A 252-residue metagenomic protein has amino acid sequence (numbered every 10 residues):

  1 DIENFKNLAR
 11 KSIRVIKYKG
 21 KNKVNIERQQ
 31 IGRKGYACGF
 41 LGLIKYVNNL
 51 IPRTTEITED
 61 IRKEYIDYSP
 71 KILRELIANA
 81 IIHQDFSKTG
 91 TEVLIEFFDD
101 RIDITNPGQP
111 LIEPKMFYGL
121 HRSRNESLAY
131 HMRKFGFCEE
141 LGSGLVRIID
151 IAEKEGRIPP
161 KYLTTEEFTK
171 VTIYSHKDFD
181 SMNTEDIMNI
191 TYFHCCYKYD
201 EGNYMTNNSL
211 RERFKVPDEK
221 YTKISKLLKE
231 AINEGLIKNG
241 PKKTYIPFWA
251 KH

Functional and structural regions predicted by a protein language model:
D1-H252: C-terminal regulatory or interaction extensions
